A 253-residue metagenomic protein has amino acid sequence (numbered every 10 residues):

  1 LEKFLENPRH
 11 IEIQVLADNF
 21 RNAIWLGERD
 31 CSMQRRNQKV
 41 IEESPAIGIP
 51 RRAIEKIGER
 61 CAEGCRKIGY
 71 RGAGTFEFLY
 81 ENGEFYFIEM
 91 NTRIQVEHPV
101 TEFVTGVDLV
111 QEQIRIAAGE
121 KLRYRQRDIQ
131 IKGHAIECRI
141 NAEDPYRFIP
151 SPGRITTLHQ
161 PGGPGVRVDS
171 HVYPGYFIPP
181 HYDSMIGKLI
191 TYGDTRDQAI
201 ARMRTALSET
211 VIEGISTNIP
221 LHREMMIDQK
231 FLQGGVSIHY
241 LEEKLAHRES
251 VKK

Functional and structural regions predicted by a protein language model:
E2-K253: ATP-dependent carboxylate activation and anion-phosphoryl transfer catalytic cores that bind Mg-ATP to form
